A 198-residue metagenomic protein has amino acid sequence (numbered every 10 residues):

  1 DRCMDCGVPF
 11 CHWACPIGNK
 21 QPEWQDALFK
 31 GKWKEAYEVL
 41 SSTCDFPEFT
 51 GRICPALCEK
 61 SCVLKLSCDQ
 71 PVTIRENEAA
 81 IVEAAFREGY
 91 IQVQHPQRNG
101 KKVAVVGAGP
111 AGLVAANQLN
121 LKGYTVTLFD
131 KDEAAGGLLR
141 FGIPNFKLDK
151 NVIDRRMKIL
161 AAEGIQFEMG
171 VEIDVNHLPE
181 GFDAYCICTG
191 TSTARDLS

Functional and structural regions predicted by a protein language model:
D1-K102, I187-S198: Ferredoxin-type iron-sulfur electron-transfer modules and their immediate structural context
D5, Q92-Q94, R156-M157, D174-H177: Short, flexible, glycine/charge-rich loop motifs used to bind or transfer phosphoryl groups or to couple energy/partner
P16-K30, E35-C44, L66, P71-R75 (+2 more regions): Beta1-alpha1 glycine-rich phosphate/pyrophosphate-binding loop at the start of Rossmann-like nucleotide-binding domains
K101, Y124, D183: Short coil/turn segments at beta-strand junctions that form active-site/ligand-binding loops
H177-A184: Core beta-strand elements of the Rossmann-like FAD/NAD(P) dinucleotide-binding domain in flavoenzyme oxidoreductases
